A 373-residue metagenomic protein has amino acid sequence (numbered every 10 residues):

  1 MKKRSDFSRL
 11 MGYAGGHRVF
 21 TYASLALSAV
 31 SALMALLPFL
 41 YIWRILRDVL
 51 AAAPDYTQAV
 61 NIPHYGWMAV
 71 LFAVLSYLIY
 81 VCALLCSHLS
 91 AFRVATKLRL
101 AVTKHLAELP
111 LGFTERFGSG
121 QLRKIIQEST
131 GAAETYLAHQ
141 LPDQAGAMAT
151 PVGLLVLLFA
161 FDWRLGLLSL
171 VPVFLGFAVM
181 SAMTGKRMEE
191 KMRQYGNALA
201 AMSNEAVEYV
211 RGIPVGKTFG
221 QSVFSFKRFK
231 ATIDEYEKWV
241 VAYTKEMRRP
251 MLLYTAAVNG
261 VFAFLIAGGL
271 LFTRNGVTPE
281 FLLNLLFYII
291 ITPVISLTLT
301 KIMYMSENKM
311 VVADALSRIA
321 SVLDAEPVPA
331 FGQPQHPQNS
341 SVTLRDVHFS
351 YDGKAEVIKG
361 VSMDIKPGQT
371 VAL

Functional and structural regions predicted by a protein language model:
M1-A35, A51-Y65, A83, S87 (+4 more regions): Membrane-integrated ABC transporters
M1-K2, M34-A35, Q335-T343: ABC-family P-loop ATPase nucleotide-binding domain
K3, M34-W43, F72-S119, R123 (+9 more regions): Juxtamembrane helix-loop junctions of ABC transporter transmembrane domains
M11, G15-V19, L111, E128-L137 (+7 more regions): An intracellular "coupling" helix at the cytosolic face of ABC transporter transmembrane type-1 domains
V30, M34-W43, L75-L78, P142-G185 (+2 more regions): A hydrophobic transmembrane-helix motif
Q221, R248, I295-V322: Cytosolic ends of transmembrane helices, especially the final helix of ABC transmembrane type-1 domains
L323-Q338: Short, flexible cytosolic linker that couples an ABC transmembrane/permease module to its adjacent nucleotide-binding
Q338-L373: ABC-type nucleotide-binding domain
